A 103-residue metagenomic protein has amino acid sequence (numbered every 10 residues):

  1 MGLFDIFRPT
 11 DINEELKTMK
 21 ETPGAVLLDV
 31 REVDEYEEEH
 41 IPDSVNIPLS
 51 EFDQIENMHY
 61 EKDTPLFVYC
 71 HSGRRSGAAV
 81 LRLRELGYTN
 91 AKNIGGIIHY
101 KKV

Functional and structural regions predicted by a protein language model:
M1-E38: Flexible, polar/low-complexity N-terminal or interdomain linker segments that lie immediately upstream of folded
F7, R31, P48-S50, G95: Residues at the C-termini of beta-strands that transition into short coil/loop
L27, S44-N46, A91-N93: Conserved beta-strand scaffold positions in the cores of enzyme catalytic domains, especially in NTP/NDP-utilizing
D34, E51-D53, I98: Acidic phosphotransfer microenvironment of two-component signaling modules
Y36-P42, K101: Short loop/helix-cap segments at secondary-structure boundaries that form the rim of catalytic
D43-F67: Helix-loop module immediately N-terminal to the HCX5R catalytic loop in PTP-like cysteine phosphatase domains
M58-Y100: Catalytic cysteine-centered active loop of the rhodanese-like fold, especially the PTP/DSP P-loop
